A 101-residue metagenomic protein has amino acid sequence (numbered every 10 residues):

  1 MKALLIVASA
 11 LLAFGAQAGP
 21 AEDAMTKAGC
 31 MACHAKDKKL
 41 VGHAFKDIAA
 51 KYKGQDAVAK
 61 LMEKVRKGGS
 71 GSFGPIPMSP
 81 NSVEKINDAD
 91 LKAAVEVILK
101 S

Functional and structural regions predicted by a protein language model:
M1-A18: Classic N-terminal secretory signal peptides
G19-K36: Sequence/structural segment immediately N-terminal to covalent heme-attachment motifs in c-type and related
M25, A49-Y52: Flexible gly/pro/ser-rich segments immediately N-terminal to CXXCH heme-c attachment motifs in exported/periplasmic
A32, L40-A50, R66-A93: Axial heme c-ligation environment in periplasmic c-type cytochrome domains
K51-M62: Short microdomains enriched in Cys/His and/or Lys/Arg
A94-S101: Aromatic- and Gly/Pro-enriched helix-to-coil junctions and flexible linker segments
